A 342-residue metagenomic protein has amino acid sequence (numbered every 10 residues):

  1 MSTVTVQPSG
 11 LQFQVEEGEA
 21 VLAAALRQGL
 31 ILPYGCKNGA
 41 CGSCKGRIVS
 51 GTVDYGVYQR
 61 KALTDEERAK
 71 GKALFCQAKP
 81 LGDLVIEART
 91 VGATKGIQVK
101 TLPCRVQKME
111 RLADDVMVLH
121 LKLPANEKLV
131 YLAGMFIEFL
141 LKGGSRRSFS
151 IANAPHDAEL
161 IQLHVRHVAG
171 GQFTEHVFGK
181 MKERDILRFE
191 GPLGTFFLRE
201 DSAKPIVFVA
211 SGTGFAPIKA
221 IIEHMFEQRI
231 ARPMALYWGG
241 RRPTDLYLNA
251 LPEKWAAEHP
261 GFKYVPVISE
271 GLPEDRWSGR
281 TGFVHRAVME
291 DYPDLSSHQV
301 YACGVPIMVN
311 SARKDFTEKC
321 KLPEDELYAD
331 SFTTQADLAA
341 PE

Functional and structural regions predicted by a protein language model:
M1-A78, L84, P233-E342: Reductase modules of NAD(P)H-dependent flavoproteins
V49-T52, R89-V91, K142, P192: Short, surface-exposed secondary-structure boundary micro-motifs
L63, K70-K122: Fe-S ferredoxin-like electron-transfer domains and their immediately adjacent linker/connector regions across
Q98-I186, G240-R242, V267-E270: Ferredoxin-reductase
G134, G214, V305: Short, conserved phosphate/pyrophosphate- and ester-handling motifs at nucleotide-, phospho-/glycolipid
G191-A203: A short, basic/flexible loop-to-alpha-helix module at the beginning of a structural domain
K219-E227: Histidine-anchored nucleotide/phosphate-binding helix
